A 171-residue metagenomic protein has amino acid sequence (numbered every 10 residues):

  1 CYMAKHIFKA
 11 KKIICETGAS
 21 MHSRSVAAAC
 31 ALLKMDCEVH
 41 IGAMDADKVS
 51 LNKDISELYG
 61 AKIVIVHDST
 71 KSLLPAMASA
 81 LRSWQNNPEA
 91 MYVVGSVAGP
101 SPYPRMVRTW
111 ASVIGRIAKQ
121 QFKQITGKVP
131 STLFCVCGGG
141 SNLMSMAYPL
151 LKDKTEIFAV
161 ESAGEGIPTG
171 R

Functional and structural regions predicted by a protein language model:
C1, V26, A80: Aromatic/hydrophobic pocket-lining residues that form π-stacking "cages" and hydrophobic walls in ligand
C1-I14, I117-I125: Short internal alpha-helix immediately C-terminal to a glycine-rich phosphate-binding loop in Rossmann-like
M3, A29, I55, P149: Hydrophobic/aromatic ligand-binding patch that stacks against planar heteroaromatic rings of cofactors or nucleotides
A4-K5, V93-R105: Gly-rich Lys/Arg/Thr-decorated short loops/hinges at beta-loop-alpha junctions or inter-strand turns that position
I7-A29, L33-G42, K128-N142, I157-V160: A short, small-residue-rich loop immediately preceding and capping a beta-strand
L33, V66-L81, P100-R171: Glycine-rich phosphate/pyrophosphate-binding loop at beta-loop-alpha junctions
K34-L73: A glycine-rich helix N-cap at a beta->alpha junction
A76-S96: Structural signature of the thiamine diphosphate
